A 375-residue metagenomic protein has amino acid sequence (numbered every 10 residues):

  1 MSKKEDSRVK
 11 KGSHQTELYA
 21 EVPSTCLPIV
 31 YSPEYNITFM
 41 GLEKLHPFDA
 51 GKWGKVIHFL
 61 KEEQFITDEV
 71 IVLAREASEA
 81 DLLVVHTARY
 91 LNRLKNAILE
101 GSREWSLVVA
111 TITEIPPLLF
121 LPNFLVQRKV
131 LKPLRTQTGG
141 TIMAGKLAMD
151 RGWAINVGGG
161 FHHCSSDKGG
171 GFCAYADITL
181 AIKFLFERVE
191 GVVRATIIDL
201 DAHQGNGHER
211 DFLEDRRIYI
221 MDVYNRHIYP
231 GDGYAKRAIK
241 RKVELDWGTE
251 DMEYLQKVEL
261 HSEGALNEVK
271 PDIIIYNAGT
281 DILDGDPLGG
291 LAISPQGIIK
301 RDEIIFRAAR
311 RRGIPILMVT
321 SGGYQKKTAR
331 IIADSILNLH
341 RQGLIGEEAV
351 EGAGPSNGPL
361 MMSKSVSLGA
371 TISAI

Functional and structural regions predicted by a protein language model:
M1-I375: HDAC/HDAC-like amidohydrolase catalytic core signature
